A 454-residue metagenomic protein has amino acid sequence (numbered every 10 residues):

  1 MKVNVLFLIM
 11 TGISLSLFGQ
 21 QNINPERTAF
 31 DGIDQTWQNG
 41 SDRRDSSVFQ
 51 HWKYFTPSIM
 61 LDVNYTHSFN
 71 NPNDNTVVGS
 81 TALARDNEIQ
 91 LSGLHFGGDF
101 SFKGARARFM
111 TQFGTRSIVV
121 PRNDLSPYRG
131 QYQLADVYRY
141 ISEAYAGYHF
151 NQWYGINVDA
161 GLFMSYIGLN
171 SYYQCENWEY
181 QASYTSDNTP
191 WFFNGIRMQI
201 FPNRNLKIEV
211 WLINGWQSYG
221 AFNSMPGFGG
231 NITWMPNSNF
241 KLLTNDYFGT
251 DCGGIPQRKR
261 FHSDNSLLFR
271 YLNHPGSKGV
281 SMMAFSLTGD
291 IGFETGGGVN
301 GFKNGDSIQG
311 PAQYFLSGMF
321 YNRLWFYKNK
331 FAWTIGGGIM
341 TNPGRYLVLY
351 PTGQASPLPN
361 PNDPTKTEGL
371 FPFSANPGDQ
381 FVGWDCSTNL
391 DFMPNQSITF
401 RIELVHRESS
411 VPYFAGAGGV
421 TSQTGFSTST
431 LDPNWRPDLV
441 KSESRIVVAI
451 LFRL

Functional and structural regions predicted by a protein language model:
L17-N71: N-terminal periplasmic/intermembrane-space "pro-region" immediately following the signal or transit peptide
N22-D31, L83, V120, R129-L134 (+2 more regions): Outer-membrane beta-barrel pore domains
N24, N70-A84, I118-Y145, H149-W234 (+3 more regions): Surface-exposed coil loops of outer-membrane beta-barrel proteins
R43-P57, N70, K103-A107, N151-I156 (+5 more regions): Short loop/turn motifs that connect adjacent beta-strands in outer-membrane beta-barrel proteins
Q50, V63, G98-F102, T111 (+9 more regions): Residue-level signature of outer-membrane beta-barrel architecture
Q50-Y54, T66-L91, Q423-S429, N434-D438: Surface-exposed strand-loop-strand hairpins of Gram-negative outer-membrane beta-barrel proteins
T56, L83-S117: Glycine- and aromatic-enriched membrane insertion/assembly motifs of diderm outer-membrane and organelle channel
I59-H67, F109-F113, A160-M164, V210-N214 (+5 more regions): Transmembrane beta-barrel strands of outer-membrane/channel proteins
